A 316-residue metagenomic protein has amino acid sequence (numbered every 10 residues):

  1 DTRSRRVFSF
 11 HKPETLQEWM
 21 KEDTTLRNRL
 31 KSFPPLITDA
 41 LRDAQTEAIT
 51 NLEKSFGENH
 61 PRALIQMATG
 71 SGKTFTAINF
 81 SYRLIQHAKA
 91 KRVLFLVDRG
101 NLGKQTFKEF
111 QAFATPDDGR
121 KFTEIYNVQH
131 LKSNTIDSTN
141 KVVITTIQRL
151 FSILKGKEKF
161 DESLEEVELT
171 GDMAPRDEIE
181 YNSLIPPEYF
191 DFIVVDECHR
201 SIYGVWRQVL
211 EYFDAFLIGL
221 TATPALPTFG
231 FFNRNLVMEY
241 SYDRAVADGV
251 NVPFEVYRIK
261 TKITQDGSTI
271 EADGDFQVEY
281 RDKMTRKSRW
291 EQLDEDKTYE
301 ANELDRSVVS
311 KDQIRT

Functional and structural regions predicted by a protein language model:
D1-R92, N101, Q105-D117, S138-V142 (+4 more regions): ATP-dependent helicase/translocase motor core
R92-R99, T316: Conserved RecA-like ASCE P-loop NTPase motor core of nucleic-acid helicases/translocases
G100, F122-S133, I147-S152: Conserved helicase motor
L102, R149-S152, V195-S201, A225-L226: Residues immediately C-terminal
V143-T146, F216-T221: Structural recognition of the conserved hydrophobic beta-strand(s) that form the central parallel beta-sheet of P-loop
K155-P186, D275-E303: Surface-exposed acidic, glycine/proline-enriched linker/cap segments that occur as 15-30-residue helix-coil
F160-G219: SF2 helicase catalytic motif II
G230-R315: Interdomain helical connector at the RecA1-RecA2 junction of SF1/SF2 helicase-like NTPases
